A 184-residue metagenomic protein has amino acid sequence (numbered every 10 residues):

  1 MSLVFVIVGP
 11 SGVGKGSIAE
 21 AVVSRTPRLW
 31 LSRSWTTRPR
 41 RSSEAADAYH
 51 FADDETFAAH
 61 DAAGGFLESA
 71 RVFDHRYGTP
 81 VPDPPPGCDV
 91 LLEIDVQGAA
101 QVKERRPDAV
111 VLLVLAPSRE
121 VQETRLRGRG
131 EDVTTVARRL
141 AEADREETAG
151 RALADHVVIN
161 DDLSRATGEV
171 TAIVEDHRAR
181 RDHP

Functional and structural regions predicted by a protein language model:
F5-I7: Hydrophobic anchor at the beta1->P-loop junction of P-loop NTPases
P10: P-loop (Walker A) phosphate-binding loop of NTP-binding proteins
V13: ATP-binding Walker
G16: Walker A/P-loop
S24-S32: Post-Walker A helix-loop "phosphate-sensing" segment adjacent to the P-loop in P-loop NTPases
S34-V90, V96-A100: ATP-dependent small-molecule kinase phosphotransfer cores that center on conserved nucleotide phosphate-binding segments
L91-D95, E104-G128: Conserved phosphate-donor/acceptor-positioning beta-strand/loop module used by diverse small-molecule
E131-H177: Small-molecule kinase domains that catalyze NTP-dependent phosphoryl transfer to phosphate-bearing small molecules
